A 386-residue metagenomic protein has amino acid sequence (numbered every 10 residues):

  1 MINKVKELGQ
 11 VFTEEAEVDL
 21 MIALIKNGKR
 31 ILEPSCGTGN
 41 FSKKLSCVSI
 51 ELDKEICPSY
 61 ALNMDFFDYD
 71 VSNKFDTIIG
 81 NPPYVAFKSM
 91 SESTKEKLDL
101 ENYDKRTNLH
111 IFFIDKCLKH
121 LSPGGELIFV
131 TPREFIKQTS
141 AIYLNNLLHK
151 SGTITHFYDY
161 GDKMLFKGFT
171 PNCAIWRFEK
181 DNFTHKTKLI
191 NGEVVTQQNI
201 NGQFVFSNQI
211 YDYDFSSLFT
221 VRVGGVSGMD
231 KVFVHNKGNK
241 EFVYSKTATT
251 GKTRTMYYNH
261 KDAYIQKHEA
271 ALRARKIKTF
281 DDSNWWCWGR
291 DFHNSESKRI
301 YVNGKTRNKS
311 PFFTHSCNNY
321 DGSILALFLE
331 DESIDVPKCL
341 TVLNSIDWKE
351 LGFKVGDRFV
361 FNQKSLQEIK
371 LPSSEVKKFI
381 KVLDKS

Functional and structural regions predicted by a protein language model:
M1-A23, K29, S35-V48, K54-S59 (+1 more regions): Signature of N6-adenine DNA methyltransferases within the class I
K4-K6, N319-G322, Q363-S365: Short glycine-enriched loop/turn motifs at secondary-structure junctions
A16, A23-K26, M164-N308, S316 (+1 more regions): C-terminal substrate-recognition regions of SAM-dependent nucleic acid methyltransferases
I50-L52, L121, T131-P132, V302-K305 (+2 more regions): Short His-Asn-centered micro-motif
I56, N308-K309: Short, surface-exposed beta-strand-loop junctions and turns on beta-sheet-rich folds
E126-F129, E241, S323: Glycine-rich, often proline-containing surface loops adjacent to acidic residues and nearby aromatics that form
F312-D331: Substrate-recognition/cap regions that form aromatic- and gly/pro-loop-enriched pockets for small-molecule ligands
